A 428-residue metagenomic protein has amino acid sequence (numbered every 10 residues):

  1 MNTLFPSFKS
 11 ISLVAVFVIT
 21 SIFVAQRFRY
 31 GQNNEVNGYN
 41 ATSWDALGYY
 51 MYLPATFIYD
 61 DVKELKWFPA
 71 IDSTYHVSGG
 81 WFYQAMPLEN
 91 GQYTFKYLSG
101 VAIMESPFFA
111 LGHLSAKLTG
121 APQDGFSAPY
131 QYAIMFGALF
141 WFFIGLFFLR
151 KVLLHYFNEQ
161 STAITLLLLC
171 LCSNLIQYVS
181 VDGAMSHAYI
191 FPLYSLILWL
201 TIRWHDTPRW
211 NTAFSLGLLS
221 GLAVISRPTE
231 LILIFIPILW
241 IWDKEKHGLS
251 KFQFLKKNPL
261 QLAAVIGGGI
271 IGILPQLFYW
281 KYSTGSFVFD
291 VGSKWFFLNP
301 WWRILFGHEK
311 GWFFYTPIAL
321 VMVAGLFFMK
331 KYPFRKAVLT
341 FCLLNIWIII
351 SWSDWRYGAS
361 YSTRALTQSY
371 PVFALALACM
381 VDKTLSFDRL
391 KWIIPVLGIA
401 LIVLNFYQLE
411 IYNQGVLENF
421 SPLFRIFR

Functional and structural regions predicted by a protein language model:
M1-Q32, N37, A41, I134 (+5 more regions): Start-transfer (signal-anchor) and selected internal transmembrane alpha helices of multi-pass inner/ER membrane
N2-T3, L146-R150, F314-L339, L343 (+2 more regions): Hydrophobic, aromatic-rich transmembrane alpha-helices and their immediate juxtamembrane boundary segments
L4-F8, R209, E245-A264, A324-L343 (+1 more regions): Membrane-interface helix-loop-helix junctions at transmembrane boundaries of multi-pass membrane enzymes, predominantly
L53, L166, T212-R227, I234-I238 (+1 more regions): Membrane-interface alpha helices of multi-pass inner-membrane proteins
K117-D124, A128, I144-S173, P192 (+1 more regions): Transmembrane-helix signature of polytopic, membrane-embedded enzymes that assemble or transfer cell-envelope glycans
P122-G145, L166-L196, L200, G221 (+2 more regions): Aromatic- and kink-enriched transmembrane "portal" helix at the membrane-lumen/periplasm boundary that abuts
Y189-S220, I236-P237, V372-A376: Specific aromatic-rich, kink-prone transmembrane helix
I236, W240-H247, K257-G325, V338-I349 (+1 more regions): Membrane-lumen/periplasm interface segments of specific transmembrane helices in polyprenyl phosphate-linked
